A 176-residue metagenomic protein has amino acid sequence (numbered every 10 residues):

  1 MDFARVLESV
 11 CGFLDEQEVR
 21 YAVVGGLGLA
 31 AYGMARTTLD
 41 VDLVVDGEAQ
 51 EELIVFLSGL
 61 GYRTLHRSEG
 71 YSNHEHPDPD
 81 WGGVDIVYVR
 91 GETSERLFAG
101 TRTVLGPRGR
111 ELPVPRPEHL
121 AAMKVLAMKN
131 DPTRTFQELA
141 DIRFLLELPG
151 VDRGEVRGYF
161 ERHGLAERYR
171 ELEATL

Functional and structural regions predicted by a protein language model:
M1-L176: Compositionally biased terminal segments of proteins
